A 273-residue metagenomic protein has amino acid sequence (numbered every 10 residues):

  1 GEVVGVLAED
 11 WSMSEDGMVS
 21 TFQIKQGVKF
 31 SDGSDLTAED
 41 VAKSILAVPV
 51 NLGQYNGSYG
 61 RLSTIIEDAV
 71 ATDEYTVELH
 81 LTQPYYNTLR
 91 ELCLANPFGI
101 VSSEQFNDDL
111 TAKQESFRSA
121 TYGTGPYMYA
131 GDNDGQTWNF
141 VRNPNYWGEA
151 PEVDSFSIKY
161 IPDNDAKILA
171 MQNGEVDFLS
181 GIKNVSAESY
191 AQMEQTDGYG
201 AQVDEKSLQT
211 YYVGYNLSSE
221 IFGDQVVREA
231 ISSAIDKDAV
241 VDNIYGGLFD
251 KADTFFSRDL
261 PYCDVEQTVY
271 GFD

Functional and structural regions predicted by a protein language model:
G1-E15, L46, Y122-G123: N-terminal lobe/hinge region of extracytoplasmic solute-binding protein
E2, C93-P151, S155: Gly/Pro-rich hinge or "lid" segments in bacterial periplasmic/extracellular proteins
L7-A8, S34, T88-G99, T124 (+1 more regions): A structural "hinge/loop" feature
S12, D16, Q23, S58-F106: Surface-exposed binding/hinge segments that line and control ligand-binding clefts or catalytic entry sites
V28-S34, N107-D108, Y146-E149, S218-V227 (+1 more regions): Short helix-loop capping/hinge motifs at secondary-structure junctions, enriched in acidic/polar residues
G33-D35, D40, D165-D177, Q225-V226: Short helices/loops that flank or line small-molecule/ion binding pockets
D68-V70, A130-V141, S157-S219, D242: Extracellular/periplasmic solute-recognition and catalytic clefts
K251-D273: Structural transition elements
